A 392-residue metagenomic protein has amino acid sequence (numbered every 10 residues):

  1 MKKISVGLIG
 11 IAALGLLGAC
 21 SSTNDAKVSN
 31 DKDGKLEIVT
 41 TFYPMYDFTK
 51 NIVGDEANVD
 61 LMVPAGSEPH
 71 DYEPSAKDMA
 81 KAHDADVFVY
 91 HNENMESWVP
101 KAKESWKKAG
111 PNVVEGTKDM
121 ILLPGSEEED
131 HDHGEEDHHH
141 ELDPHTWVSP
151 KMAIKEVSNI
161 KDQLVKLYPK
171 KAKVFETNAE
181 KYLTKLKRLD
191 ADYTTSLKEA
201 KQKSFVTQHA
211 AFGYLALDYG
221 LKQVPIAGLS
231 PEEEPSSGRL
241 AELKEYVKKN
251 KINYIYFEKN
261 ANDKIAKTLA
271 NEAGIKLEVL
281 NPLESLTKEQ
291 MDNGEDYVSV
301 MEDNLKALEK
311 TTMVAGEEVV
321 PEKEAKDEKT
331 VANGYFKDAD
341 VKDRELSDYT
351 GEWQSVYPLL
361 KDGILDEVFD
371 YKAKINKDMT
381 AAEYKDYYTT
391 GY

Functional and structural regions predicted by a protein language model:
K2-G10, G18-F336, D340, S347 (+1 more regions): Extracytoplasmic metal-acquisition and chelation regions
Y335-D338, D343, S355-Y392: Short, solvent-exposed loop/hinge segments that bridge or flank secondary-structure elements
